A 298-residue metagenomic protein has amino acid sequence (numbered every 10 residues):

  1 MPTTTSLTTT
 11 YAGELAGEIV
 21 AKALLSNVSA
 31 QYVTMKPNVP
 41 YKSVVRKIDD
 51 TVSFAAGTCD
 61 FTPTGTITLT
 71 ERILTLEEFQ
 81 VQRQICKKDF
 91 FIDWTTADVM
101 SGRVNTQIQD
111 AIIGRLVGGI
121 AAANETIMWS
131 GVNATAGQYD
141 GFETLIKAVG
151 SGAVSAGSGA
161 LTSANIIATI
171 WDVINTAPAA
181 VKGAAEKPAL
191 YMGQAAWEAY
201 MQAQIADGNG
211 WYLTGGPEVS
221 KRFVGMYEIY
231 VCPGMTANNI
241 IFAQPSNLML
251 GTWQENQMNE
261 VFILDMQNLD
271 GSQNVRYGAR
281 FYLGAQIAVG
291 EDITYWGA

Functional and structural regions predicted by a protein language model:
P2-S53, E143-N165, M201-A298: Sequence/fold signature of self-assembling virion shell proteins
T8, C86-D93, Y191-A196, Q244-P245 (+1 more regions): Helix N-cap / beta->alpha transition motif
F54-A111: Long, hydrophobic/aromatic-enriched structural stretches that serve as scaffold segments
E78, K187, N274: Extracellular structured ligand-interaction cores
D89, A122, A196-E198, M235 (+1 more regions): Short loop/turn segments at secondary-structure transitions that flank enzyme active sites
W94-T176, Y295-A298: Alpha-helical scaffold segments that mediate packing/assembly in large oligomeric complexes
T95-T96, M128-N133, A184-G193, L213-P217: Short coil/turn segments at secondary-structure boundaries
W171-D207: Ordered core of a single globular domain
